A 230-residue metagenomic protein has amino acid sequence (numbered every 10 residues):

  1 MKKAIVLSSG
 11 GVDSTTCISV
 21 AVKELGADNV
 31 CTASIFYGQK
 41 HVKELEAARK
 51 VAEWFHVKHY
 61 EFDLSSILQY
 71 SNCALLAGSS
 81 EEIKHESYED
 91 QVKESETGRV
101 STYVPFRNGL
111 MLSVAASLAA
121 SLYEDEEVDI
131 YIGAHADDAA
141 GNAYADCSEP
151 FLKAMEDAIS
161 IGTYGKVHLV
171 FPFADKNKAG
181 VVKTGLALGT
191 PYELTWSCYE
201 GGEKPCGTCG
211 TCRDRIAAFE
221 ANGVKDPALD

Functional and structural regions predicted by a protein language model:
M1-G189: ATP-dependent adenylation/nucleotidyltransferase module used to activate substrates
G26, P191, D214-A217: Short functional micro-motifs and their immediate structural scaffolds
L75, V182-K183, T208-C212, N222: Short amphipathic alpha-helical patches
S113, W196-A217: Local cysteine-cluster metal-coordination motifs and their immediate loop/turn environment, predominantly Fe-S cluster
D138, F219-E220: Glycine-rich nucleotide phosphate-binding loop and flanking beta-alpha elements of Rossmann-like dinucleotide-binding
T163, E220-G223: Short amphipathic alpha-helical interaction/hinge segments
T184-A187, Y192-G201: Short, intrinsically disordered, charge-biased short linear motifs at domain edges
G201-G202, G223-D230: Short cysteine/histidine-rich metal-coordination sites, predominantly Zn2+-binding motifs
